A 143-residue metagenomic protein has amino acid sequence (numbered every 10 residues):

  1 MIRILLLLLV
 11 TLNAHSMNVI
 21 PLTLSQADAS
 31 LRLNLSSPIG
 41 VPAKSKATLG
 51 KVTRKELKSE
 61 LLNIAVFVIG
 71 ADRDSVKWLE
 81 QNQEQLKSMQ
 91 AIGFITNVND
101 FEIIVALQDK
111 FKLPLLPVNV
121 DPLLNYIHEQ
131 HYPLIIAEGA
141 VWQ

Functional and structural regions predicted by a protein language model:
I4-L12: Sec-dependent N-terminal signal peptides
A14-V66, G70-F111, D121, V141-Q143: Non-globular targeting/processing and membrane-anchoring segments
L107-V118, P122-H128, Y132: Helix-rich interaction surfaces within compact, conserved domain-sized segments that mediate assembly or partner
P133-W142: A short, hydrophobic beta-strand/beta-hairpin element that forms part of a small beta-sheet core
